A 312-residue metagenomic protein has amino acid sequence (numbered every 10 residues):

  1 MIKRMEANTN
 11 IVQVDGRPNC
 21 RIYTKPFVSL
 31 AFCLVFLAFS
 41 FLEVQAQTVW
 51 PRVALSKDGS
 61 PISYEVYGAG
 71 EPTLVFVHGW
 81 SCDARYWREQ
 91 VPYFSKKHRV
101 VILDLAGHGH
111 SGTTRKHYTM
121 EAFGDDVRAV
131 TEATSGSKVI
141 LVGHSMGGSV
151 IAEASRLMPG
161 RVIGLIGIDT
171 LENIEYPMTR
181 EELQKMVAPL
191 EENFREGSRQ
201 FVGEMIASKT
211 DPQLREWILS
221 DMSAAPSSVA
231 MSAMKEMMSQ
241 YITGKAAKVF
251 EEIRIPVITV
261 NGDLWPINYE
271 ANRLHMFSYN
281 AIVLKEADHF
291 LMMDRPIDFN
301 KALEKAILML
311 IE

Functional and structural regions predicted by a protein language model:
I2-L74, K97-R99, A224, K285 (+2 more regions): Alpha/beta-hydrolase fold catalytic core
K57-S60, I102-V142, M146, K301: Active-site loop/oxyanion-hole signature of alpha/beta-hydrolase fold enzymes
S60, V66-H110: Conserved HGGG/HGGXW glycine-rich cap/lid loop of the alpha/beta-hydrolase fold
Y86-R88, S111-K116, P177-M178, E270: Conserved catalytic-core motifs of eukaryotic protein kinase domains, centered on the activation segment
G136-Y176: Conserved hydrolase catalytic core segment
Y176-T179, E192-F250: Conserved alpha/beta-hydrolase catalytic His-Asp/Glu region
A224-V283: Conserved serine/cysteine hydrolase catalytic core
A287-N300: Catalytic histidine-centered segment of alpha/beta-hydrolase-like enzymes
